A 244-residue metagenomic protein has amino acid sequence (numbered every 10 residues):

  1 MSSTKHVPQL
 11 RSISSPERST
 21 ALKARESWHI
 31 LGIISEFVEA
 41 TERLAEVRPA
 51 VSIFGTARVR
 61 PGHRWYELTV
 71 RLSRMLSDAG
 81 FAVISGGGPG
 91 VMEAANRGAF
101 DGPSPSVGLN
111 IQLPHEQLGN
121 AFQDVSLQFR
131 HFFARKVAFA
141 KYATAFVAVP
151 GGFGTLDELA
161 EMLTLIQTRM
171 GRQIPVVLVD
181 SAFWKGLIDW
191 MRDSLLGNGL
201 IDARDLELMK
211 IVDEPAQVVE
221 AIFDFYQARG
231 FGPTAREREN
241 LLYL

Functional and structural regions predicted by a protein language model:
S2-L10, E17-L109: Glycine-rich beta-alpha loop segments
A40, L44, G102, Y142 (+4 more regions): Change "in soluble alpha/beta enzymes" to "in soluble alpha/beta proteins
L44-E46, M75-S77, A99-F100, Q117-A121 (+3 more regions): Solvent-exposed alpha-helices and their adjacent loops that cap or buttress functional pockets in soluble metabolic
P49-S52, F81-A82, S104-G108, D124-L127 (+3 more regions): Structural motif
G90-A148: Acidic/glycine-enriched connector segments
Q112-L118, T155, F183-G186: Short gly/pro/ser/thr-enriched loop/turn and capping motifs at secondary-structure boundaries
R130-A182, Y226-G230: Active-site/ligand-binding-proximal alpha/beta "capping" segment
L178-L244: C-terminal functional extensions of proteins
